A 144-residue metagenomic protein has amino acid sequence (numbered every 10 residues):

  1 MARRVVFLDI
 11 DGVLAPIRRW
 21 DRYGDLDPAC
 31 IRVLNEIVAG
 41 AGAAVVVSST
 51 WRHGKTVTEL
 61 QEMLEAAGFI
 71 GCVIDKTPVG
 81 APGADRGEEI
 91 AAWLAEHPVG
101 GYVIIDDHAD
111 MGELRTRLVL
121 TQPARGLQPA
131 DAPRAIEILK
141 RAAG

Functional and structural regions predicted by a protein language model:
M1, G40-G42, R134, R141-A142: Residue-level detector of intrinsically disordered, flexible termini and proteolytic processing junctions
M1-R3, P98-V99: Alpha-helical hydrophobic/aromatic positions enriched in membrane-embedded helices and signal peptides
A2-G83: Alpha-helical substrate-recognition element adjacent to the catalytic core
T58-G144: C-terminal cap/substrate-recognition subdomain and adjoining C-terminal extension of metal-dependent phosphatase-like
